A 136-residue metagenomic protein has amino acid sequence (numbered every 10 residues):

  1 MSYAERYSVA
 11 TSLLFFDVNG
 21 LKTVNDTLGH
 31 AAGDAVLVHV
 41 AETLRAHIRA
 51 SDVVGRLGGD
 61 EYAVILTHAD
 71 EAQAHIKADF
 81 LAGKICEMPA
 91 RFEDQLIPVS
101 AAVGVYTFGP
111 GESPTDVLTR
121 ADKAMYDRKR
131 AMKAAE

Functional and structural regions predicted by a protein language model:
M1-L13, N19-R49, G55-G59, A63-V64 (+3 more regions): Conserved long alpha-helical elements within nucleotide-processing catalytic cores of c-di-GMP signaling and class III
Y3, A46, M88-R91, Y106: Histidine kinase transmitter module recognition
T11, F15-G20, D94-E112, L118: A structural preference for long, well-packed, hydrophobic secondary-structure segments
R56, A74, I85-A101, K133-E136: Catalytic core regions of nucleotide second-messenger enzymes
I65-T67, Y106-T107: Short hydrophobic/aromatic beta-strand micro-patches that form the beta-sheet surface supporting nucleotide- or nucleic
H75, D79-A82, E93, Y106-E136: Catalytic-core segments of nucleotide cyclases and related cyclic-nucleotide turnover enzymes
